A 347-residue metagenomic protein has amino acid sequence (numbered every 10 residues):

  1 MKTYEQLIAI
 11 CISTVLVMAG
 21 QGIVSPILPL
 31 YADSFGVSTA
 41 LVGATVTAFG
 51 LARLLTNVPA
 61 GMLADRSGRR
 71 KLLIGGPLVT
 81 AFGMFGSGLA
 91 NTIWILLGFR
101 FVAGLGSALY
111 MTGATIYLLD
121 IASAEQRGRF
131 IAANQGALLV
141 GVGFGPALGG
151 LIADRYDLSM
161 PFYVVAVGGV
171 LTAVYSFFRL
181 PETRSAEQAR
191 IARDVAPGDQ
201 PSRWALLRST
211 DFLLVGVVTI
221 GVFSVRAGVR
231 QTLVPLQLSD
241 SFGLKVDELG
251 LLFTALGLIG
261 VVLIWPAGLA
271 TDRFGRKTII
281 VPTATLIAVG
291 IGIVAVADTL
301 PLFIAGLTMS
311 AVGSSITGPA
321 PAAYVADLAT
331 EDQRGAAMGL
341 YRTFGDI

Functional and structural regions predicted by a protein language model:
M1-T3, P181-V215: Juxtamembrane intracellular "pre-TM" segments in multi-pass secondary transporters
I27-T39, T232-D247: Short amphipathic helix-loop junctions that connect adjacent transmembrane helices in Major Facilitator Superfamily/SLC
G36, G68, L89-W94, G243 (+2 more regions): Helix-breaking motifs and short loop linkers at transmembrane-helix boundaries and internal kinks in secondary membrane
T56-G68, L263-G275: Helix-to-loop junctions at the C-terminal end of transmembrane segments in multipass secondary transporters
K71-F85, T278-I293: Structural signature of the two symmetry-related core transmembrane helices
G83, W94-V102, G290, P301-M309: Paired small-residue
F99-L138, A323-Y324: Cytoplasmic helix-loop-helix junction between adjacent transmembrane helices in 12-TM secondary transporters
V167-A189: C-terminal membrane-cytosol helix-exit motif in multi-pass small-molecule transporters
